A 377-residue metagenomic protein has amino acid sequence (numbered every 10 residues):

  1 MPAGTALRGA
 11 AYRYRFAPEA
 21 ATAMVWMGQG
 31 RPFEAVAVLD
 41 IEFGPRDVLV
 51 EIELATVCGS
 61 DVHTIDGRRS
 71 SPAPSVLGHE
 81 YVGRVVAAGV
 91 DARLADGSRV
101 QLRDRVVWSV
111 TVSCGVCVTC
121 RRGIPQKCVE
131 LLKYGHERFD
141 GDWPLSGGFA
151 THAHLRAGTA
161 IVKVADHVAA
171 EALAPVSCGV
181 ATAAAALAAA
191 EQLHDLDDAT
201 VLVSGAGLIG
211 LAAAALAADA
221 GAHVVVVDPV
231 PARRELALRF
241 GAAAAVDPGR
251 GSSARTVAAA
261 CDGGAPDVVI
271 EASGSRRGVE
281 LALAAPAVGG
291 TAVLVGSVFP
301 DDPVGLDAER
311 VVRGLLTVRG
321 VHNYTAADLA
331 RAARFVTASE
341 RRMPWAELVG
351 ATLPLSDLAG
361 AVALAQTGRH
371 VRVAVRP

Functional and structural regions predicted by a protein language model:
M1-E19, A326-P377: C-terminal hydrophobic helical "lid"/dimerization subdomain of Rossmann-like NAD(P)H-dependent oxidoreductases
T22, T200, A222-H223, T291 (+1 more regions): Residues at the starts of beta-strands that form the adenosine-phosphate
D40-A55, R68-C120, A165-D166: Glycine-rich beta-strand-centered segment in the early N-terminal region that forms part of a ligand/cofactor-binding
R103, D198, A242, A265-P266 (+2 more regions): Local beta-strand N-terminus motif with an aromatic residue
C114-S204, M343: NAD(P)H dinucleotide-binding glycine-rich loop of Rossmann-like/cofactor-binding domains, especially the beta1-alpha1
T151, A165-R250, R255: Mid-domain Rossmann-like dinucleotide-binding core that forms the NAD(H)/NADP(H) cofactor-binding site
T256-V269: A short acidic, Gly/Pro-enriched loop at the edge of an enzyme's catalytic core that lines a small-molecule cofactor
R276-R342, P377: Glycine-rich phosphate-binding loop and adjacent beta-alpha segment of Rossmann(oid) nucleotide-cofactor-binding
